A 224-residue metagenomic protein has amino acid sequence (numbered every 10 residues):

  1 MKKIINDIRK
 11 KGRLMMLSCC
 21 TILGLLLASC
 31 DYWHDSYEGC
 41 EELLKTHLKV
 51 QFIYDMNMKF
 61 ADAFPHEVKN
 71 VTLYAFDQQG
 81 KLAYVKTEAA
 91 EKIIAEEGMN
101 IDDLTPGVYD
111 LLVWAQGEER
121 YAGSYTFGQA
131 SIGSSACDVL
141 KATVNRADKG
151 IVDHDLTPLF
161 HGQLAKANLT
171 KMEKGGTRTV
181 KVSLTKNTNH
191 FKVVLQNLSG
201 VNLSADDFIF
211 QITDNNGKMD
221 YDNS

Functional and structural regions predicted by a protein language model:
K3-C19: Bacterial N-terminal signal peptides that target proteins for export
L26-S29: C-terminal motif of bacterial Sec signal peptides marking the signal peptidase cleavage site
D31-H34: Bacterial signal peptide processing site
S36-Y37, K45-F64, L195-G200: Short amphipathic, basic-aromatic surface patches that mediate peripheral association with negatively charged
A63-V71, S204-F208: Short coil-to-beta strand junction motifs in C2/discoidin
Q79-T87, K218-N223: Surface-exposed loop/edge segments in extracytoplasmic proteins
L82-K186: Short, low-hydrophobicity acidic/polar segments
N197-S224: Short helix-loop boundary/capping segments
